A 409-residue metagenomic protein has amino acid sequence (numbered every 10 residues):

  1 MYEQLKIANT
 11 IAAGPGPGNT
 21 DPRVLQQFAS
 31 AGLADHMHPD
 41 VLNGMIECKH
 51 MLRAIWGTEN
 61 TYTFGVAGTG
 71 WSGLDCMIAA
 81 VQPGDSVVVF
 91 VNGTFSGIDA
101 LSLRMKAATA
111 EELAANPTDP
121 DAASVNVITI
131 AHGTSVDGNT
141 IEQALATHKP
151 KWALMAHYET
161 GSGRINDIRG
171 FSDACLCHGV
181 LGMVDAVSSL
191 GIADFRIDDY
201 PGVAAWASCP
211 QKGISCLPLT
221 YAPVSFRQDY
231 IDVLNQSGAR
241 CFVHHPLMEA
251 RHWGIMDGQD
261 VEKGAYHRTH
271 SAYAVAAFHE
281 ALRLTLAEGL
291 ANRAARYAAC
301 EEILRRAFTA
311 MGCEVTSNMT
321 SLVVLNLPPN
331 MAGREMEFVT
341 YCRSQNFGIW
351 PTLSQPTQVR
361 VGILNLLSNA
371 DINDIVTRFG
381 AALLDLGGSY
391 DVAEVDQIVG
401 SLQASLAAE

Functional and structural regions predicted by a protein language model:
M1-H38: N-terminal "arm"/small-domain region of PLP-dependent enzymes with the aminotransferase-like
N19-T20, G213-R305, A408-E409: Active-site C-terminal subdomain of aminotransferase-like
Q27-C76, A80, S102: Conserved N-terminal alpha-helix of the aminotransferase class I/II PLP-enzyme fold
V81-G97: Conserved PLP-anchoring active-site segment centered on the Schiff-base-forming lysine
G133-G191, A205: Active-site phosphate-binding strand-loop segment of PLP-dependent enzymes
I197-Q211: Conserved active-site segment immediately N-terminal to the catalytic lysine that forms the internal aldimine
C313-C342: Conserved PLP-binding catalytic core of the aspartate aminotransferase-like
P356-E409: PLP-dependent enzyme catalytic core of the Aspartate aminotransferase-like
